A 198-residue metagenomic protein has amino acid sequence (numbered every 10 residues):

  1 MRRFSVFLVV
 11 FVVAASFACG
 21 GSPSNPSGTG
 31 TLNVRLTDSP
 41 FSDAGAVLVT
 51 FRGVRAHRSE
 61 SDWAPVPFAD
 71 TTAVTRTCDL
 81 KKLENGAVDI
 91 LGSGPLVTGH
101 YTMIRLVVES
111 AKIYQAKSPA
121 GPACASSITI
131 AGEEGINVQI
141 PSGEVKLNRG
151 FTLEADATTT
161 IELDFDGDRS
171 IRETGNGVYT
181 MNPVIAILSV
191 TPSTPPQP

Functional and structural regions predicted by a protein language model:
M1-L8: Bacterial N-terminal signal peptides that target proteins for export
A15-A18: C-terminal motif of bacterial Sec signal peptides marking the signal peptidase cleavage site
G20-P198: A short, solvent-exposed, low-complexity linear motif enriched for acidic/polar residues with Pro/Gly/Ser/Thr
